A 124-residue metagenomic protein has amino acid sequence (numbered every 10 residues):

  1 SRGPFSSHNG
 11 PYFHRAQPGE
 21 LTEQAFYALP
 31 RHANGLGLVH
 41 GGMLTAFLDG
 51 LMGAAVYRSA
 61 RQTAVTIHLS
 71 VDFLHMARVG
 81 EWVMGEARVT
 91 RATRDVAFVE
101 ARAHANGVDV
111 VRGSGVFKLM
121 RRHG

Functional and structural regions predicted by a protein language model:
S1-G124: Terminal targeting signals and extreme-terminal segments of soluble enzymes
